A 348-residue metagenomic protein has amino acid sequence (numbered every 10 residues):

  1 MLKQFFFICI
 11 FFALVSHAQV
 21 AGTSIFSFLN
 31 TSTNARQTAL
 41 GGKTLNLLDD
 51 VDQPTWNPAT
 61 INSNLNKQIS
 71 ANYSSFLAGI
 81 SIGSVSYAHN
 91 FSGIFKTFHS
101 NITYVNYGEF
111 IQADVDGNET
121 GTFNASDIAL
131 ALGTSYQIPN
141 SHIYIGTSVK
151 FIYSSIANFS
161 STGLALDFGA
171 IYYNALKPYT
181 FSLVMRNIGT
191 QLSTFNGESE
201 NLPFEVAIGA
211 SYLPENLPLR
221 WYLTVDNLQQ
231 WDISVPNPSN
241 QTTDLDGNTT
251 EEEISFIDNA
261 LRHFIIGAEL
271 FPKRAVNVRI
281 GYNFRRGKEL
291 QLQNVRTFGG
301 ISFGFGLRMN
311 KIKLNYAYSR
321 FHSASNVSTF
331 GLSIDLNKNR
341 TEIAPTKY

Functional and structural regions predicted by a protein language model:
M1-Q4, N140-S141: Positively charged n-region of N-terminal signal peptides that target proteins for export
Q4-L14: Sec-dependent N-terminal signal peptides
Q19-Y348: Subset of outer-membrane beta-barrel
